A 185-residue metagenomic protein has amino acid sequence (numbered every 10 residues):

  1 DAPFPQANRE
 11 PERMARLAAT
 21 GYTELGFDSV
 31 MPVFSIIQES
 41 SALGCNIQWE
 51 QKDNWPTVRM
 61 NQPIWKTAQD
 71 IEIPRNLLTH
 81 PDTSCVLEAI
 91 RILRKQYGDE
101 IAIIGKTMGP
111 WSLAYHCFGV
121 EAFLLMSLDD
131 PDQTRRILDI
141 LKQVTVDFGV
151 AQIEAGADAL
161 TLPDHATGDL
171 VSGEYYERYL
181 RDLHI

Functional and structural regions predicted by a protein language model:
D1-N8, A68-T79: Short, basic, glycine/proline-bearing loop/turn elements
D1-Q51, W55, E88, I92 (+2 more regions): N-terminal basic, low-complexity leaders that serve as flexible interaction/assembly modules and, when applicable, as
N8, D53-K66, A114-C117, H165-V171: Short, exposed beta-strand "edge-strand" segments with a Pro/Gly-rich flavor and a Y/T-containing core
A18-L25, I64-R75, I137-T145: Low-complexity, flexible helical/coil segments
G21, D53-P56, P74, P110 (+1 more regions): Proline-rich low-complexity regions
D28, N76-I185: Active-site loop segments of alpha/beta catalytic cores
S35-N76, D99-E100: A contiguous, low-structure linker/loop signature
